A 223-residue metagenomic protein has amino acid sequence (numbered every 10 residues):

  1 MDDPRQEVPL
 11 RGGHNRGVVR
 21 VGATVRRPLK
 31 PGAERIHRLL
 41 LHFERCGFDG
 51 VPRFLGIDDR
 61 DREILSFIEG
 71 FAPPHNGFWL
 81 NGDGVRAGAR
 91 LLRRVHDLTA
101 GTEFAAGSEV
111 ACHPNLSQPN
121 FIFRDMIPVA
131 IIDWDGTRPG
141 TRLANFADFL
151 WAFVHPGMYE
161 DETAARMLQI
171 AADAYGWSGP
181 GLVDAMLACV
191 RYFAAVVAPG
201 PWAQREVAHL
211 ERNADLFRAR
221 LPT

Functional and structural regions predicted by a protein language model:
M1-P9: Juxta-kinase regulatory segment immediately upstream of eukaryotic protein kinase catalytic domains
G12-G17, G22-L98: A conserved alpha-helical element in kinase catalytic cores
R16-R20, G101-N145: Active-site acidic catalytic loop and adjacent metal/ATP-binding pocket of ATP-dependent phosphoryl transfer enzymes
P74-W79, R138-G140, P156-Y159: Short, polar/flexible loop-turn hinges at active-site or ligand-entry regions and domain interfaces
H75-P114, P119, R124, L168-D173: Conserved kinase catalytic-core helix
N145-G176, V190-P199: Active-site activation/catalytic loop segments of kinase-like enzymes and analogous catalytic loops in related
F193-T223: ATP/Mg2+ or Mg2+-diphosphate-binding catalytic cores that bind nucleotide phosphates or diphosphates via glycine-rich
